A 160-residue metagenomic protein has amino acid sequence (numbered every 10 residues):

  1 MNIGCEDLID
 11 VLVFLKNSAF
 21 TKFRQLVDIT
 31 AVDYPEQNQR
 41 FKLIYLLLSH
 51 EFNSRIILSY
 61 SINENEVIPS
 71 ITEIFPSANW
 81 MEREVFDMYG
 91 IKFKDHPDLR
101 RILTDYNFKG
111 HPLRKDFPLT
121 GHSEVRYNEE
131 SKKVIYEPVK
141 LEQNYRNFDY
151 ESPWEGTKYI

Functional and structural regions predicted by a protein language model:
N2-I160: Terminal low-complexity/charged segments
